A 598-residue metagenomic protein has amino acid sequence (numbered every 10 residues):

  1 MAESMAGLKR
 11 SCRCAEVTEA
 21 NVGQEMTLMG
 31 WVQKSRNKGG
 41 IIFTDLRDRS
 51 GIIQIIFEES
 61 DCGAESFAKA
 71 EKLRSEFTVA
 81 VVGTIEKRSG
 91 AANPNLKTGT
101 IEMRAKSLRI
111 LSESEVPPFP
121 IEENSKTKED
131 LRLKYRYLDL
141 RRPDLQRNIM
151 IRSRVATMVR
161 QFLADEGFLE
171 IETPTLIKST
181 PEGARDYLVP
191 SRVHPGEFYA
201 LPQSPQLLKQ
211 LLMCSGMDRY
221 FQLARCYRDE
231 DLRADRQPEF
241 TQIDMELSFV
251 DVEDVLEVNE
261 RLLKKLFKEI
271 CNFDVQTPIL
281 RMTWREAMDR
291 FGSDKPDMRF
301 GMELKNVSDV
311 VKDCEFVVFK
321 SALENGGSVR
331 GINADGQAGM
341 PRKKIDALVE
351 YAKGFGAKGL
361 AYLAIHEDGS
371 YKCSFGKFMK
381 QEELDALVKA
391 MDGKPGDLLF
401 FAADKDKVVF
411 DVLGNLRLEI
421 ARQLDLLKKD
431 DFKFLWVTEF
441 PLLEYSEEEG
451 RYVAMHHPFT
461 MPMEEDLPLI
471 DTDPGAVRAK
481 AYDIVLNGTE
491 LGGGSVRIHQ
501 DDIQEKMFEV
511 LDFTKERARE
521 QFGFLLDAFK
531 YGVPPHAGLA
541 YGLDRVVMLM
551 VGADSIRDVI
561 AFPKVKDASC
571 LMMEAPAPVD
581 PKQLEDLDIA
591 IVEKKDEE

Functional and structural regions predicted by a protein language model:
M1-E598: Class II aminoacyl-tRNA synthetase catalytic cores and aaRS-like
